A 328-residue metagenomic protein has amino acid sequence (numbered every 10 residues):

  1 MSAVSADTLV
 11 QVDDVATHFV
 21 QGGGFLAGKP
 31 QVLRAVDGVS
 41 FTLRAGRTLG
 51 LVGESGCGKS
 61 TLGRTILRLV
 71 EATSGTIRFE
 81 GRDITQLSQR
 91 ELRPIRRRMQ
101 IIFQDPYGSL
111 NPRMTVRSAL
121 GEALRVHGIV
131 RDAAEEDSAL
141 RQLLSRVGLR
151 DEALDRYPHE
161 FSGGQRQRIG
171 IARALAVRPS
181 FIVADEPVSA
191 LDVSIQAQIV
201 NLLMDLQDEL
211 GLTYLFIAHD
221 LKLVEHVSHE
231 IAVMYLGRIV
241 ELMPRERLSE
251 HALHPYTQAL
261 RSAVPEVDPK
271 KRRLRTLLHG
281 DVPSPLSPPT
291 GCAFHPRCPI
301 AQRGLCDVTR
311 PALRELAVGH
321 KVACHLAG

Functional and structural regions predicted by a protein language model:
A3-T8, Q21-A27, V32, L242-G328: Short catalytic/signature loops enriched in Gly
E54, V183, P187-L191, I195-R273: P-loop NTP-binding/switch modules centered on Walker-like glycine-rich loops
L67: Helix-to-loop junction immediately C-terminal to a conserved catalytic motif
G75-D83: Conserved ABC transporter NBD signature motif
D83, R125, A134-E152, Q258-S262: Conserved ABC ATPase "signature" region
Y157-F161, Q165: Conserved ABC ATPase signature
A176-S180: A short, proline-enriched helix->beta-strand linker immediately N-terminal to the Walker B motif in ABC-type P-loop
